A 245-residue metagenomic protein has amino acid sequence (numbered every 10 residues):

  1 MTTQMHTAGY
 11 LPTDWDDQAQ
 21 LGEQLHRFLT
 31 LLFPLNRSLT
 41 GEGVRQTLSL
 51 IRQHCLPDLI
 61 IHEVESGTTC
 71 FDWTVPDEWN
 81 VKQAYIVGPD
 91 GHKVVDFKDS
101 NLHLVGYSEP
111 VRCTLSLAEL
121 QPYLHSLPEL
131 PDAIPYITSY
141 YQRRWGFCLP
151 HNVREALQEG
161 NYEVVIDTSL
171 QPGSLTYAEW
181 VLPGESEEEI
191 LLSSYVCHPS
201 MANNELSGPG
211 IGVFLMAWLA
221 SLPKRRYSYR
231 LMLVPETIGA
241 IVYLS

Functional and structural regions predicted by a protein language model:
M1-S245: N-terminal hydrophobic/helix-forming segments and targeting peptides
